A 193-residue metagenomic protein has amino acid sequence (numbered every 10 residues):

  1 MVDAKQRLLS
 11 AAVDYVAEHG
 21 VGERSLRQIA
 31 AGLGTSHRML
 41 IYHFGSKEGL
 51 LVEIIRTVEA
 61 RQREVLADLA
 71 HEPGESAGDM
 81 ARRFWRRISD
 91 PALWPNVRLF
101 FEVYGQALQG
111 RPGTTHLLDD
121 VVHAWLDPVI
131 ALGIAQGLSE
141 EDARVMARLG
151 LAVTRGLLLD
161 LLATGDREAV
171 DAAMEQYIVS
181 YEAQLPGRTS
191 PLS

Functional and structural regions predicted by a protein language model:
M1-A4: Short, Lys/Arg-enriched anionic-surface-contact patches
R7, A11-E18, E64-D68, L99 (+2 more regions): Solvent-exposed, amphipathic alpha-helical segments
R7, A11-G49, E53: Helix-turn-helix
E53, L66-V97, M146-G150: Hydrophobic alpha-helical connector segments
R56-Q62: Short, basic, alpha-helical segments at the C-terminal edge of helix-turn-helix-like DNA-binding modules
P73-S76, Q109-P112, V122-A147, E182-S193: Hydrophobic alpha-helical bundle segments that form small-molecule/ligand-binding pockets
A77-D79, A92-P112, H116-D119: Amphipathic alpha-helical segments used for helix-helix packing
N96-Y104, D127, E140-L161, A172-S180: Hydrophobic alpha-helical segments that form the core of small-molecule binding pockets and/or dimer interfaces
